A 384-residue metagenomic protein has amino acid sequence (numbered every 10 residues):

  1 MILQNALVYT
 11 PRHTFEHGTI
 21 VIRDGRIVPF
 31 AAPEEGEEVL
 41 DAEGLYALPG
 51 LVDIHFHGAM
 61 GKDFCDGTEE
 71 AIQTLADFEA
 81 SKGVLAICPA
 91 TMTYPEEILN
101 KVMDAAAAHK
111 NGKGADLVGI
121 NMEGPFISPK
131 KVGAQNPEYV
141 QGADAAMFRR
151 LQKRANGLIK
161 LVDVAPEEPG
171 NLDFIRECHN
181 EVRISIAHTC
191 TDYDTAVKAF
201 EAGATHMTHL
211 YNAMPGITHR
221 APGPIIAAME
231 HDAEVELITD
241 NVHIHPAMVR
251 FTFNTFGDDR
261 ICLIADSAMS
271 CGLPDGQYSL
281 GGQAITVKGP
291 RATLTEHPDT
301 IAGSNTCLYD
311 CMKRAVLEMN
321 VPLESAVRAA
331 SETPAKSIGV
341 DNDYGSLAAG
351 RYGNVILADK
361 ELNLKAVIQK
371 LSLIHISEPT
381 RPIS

Functional and structural regions predicted by a protein language model:
M1-L48: Histidine-rich, glycine-flanked metal-binding segment
A6, I20, G25, G44 (+10 more regions): Divalent metal-coordination and catalytic microenvironments
Y46, I54, F64-D116, E138-R154 (+1 more regions): Alpha-helical scaffold segments that flank or form the walls of functional sites
H57, Q73-V102, A115-S128, A155-E167 (+4 more regions): Divalent metal-dependent hydrolysis catalytic cores, especially in the metallo-beta-lactamase
D77-C88, S128-N156, K198-L210, A221-E234 (+1 more regions): Active-site gating loops and adjacent loop-to-helix segments of metal-dependent hydrolytic enzymes
R149-P274: Active-site core of metal-dependent hydrolases
P224-E236, F253-A265, C271-R351, V355-L357: His/Asp/Glu-enriched, well-ordered alpha-helical/loop segment that forms or immediately abuts the divalent-metal
I374-S384: Single conserved hydrophobic/aromatic residue that forms the stacking wall/gate of nucleotide- or nucleobase-binding
